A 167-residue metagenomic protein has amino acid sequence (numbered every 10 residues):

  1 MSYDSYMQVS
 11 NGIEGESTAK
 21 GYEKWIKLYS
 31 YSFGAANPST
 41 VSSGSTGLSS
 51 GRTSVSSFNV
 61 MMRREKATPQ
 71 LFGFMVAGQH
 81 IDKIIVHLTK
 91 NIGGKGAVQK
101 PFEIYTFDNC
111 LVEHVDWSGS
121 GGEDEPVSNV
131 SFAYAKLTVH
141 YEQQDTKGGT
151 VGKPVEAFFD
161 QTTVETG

Functional and structural regions predicted by a protein language model:
M1-G167: Glycine-rich, low-complexity intrinsically disordered segments
